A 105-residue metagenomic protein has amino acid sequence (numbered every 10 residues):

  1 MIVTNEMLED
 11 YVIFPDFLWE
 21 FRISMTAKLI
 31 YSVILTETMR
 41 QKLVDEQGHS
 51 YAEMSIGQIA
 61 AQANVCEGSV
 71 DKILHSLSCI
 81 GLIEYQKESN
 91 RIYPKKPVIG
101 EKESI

Functional and structural regions predicted by a protein language model:
M1-M7, V98-I105: Short, Lys/Arg-enriched, disordered terminal segments
M1-Q58: Short recognition helix of helix-turn-helix/winged-helix DNA-binding domains
E37-K102: Winged helix-turn-helix DNA-binding recognition segment
